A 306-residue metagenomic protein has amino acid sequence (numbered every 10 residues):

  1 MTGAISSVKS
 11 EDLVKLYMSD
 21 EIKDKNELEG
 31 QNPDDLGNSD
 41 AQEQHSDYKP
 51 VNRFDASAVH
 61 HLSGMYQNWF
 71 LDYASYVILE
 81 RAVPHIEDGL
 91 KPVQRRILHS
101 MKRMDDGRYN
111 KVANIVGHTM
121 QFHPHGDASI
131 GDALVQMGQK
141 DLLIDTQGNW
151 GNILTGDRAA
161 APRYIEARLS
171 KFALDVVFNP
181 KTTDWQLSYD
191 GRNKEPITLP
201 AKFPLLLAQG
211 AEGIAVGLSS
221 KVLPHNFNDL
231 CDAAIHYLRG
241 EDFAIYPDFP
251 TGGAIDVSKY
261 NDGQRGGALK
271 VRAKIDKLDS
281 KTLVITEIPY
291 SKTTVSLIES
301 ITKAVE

Functional and structural regions predicted by a protein language model:
T2-A4, A41: Ala/Thr-enriched low-complexity intrinsically disordered regions
S6-L13: Intrinsically disordered, low-complexity segments enriched in serine/proline and basic residues
L13-G266: Catalytic phosphate-handling regions of large nucleic-acid enzymes and associated NTPases
A268-E306: Gly/Lys-enriched N-terminal cap/neck module of very large, oligomeric protein machines
